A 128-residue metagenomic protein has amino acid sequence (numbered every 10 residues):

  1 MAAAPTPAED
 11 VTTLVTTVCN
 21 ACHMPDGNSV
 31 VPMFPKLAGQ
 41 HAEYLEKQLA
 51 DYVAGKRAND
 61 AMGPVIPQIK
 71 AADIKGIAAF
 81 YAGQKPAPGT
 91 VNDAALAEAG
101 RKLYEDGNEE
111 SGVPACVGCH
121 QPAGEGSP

Functional and structural regions predicted by a protein language model:
A4-D26, D93-E125: Sequence/structural segment immediately N-terminal to covalent heme-attachment motifs in c-type and related
P7-G55: The feature marks the first
V15-V18, H41, Q48, A58-A61 (+3 more regions): Stable alpha-helical elements in mature extracytoplasmic
V30-A38, Y52-D93, P128: Axial heme c-ligation environment in periplasmic c-type cytochrome domains
V31, E43, S111, E125-P128: Short, electropositive, low-hydrophobicity segments enriched in small/polar residues
